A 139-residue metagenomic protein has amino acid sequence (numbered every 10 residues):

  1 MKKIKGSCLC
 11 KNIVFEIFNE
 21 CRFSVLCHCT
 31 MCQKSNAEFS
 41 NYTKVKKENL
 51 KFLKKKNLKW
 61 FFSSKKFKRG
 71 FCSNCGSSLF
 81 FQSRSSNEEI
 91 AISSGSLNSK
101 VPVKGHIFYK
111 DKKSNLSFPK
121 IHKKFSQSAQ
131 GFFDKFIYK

Functional and structural regions predicted by a protein language model:
M1-S7, N12-K139: A short Gly-Trp-Pro
